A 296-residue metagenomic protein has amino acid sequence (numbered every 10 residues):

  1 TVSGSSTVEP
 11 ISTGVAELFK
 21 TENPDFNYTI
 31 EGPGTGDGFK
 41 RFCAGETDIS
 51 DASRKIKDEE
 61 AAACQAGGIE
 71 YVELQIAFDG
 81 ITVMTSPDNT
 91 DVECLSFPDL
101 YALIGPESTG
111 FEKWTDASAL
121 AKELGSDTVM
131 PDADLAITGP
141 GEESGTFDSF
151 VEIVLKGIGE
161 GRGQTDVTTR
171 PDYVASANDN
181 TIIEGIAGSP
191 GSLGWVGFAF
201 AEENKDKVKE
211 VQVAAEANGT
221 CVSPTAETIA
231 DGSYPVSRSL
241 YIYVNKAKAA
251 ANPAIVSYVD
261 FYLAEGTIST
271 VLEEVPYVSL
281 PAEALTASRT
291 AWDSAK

Functional and structural regions predicted by a protein language model:
T1-K296: Flexible loop/hinge segments at secondary-structure junctions
